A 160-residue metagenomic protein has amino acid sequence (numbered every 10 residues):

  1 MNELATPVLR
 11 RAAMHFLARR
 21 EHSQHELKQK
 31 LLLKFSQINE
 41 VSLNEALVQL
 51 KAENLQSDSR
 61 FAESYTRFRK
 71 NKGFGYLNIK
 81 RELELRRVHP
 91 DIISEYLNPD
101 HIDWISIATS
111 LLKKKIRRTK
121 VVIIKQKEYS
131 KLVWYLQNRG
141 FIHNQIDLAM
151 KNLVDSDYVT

Functional and structural regions predicted by a protein language model:
M1-T160: An alpha-helical, amphipathic repeat domain used for nucleic-acid recognition, typified by the mTERF helical solenoid
